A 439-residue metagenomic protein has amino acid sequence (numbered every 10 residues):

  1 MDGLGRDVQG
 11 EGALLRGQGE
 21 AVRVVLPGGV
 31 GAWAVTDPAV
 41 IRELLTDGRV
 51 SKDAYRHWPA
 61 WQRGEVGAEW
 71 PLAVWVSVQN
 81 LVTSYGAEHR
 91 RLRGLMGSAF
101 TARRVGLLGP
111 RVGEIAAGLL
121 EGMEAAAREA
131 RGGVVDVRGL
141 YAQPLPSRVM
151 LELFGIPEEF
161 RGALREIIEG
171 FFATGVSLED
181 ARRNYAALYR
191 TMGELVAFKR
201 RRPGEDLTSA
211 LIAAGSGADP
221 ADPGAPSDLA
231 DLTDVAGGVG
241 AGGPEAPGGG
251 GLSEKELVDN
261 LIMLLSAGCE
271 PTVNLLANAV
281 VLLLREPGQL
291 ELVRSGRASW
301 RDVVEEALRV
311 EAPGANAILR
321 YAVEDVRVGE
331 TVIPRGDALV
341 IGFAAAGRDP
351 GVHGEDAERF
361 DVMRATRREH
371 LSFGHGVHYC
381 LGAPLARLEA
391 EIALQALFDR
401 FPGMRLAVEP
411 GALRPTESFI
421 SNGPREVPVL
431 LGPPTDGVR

Functional and structural regions predicted by a protein language model:
M1-R439: Cytochrome P450
